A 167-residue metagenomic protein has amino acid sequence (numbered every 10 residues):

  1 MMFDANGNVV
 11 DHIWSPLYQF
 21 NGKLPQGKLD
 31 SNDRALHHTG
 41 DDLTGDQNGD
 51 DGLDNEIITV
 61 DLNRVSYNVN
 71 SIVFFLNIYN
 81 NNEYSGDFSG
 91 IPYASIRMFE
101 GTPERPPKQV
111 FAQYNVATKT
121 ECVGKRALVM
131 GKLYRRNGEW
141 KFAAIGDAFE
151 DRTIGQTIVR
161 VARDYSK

Functional and structural regions predicted by a protein language model:
M1-K167: Intrinsic-disorder/low-complexity signal
